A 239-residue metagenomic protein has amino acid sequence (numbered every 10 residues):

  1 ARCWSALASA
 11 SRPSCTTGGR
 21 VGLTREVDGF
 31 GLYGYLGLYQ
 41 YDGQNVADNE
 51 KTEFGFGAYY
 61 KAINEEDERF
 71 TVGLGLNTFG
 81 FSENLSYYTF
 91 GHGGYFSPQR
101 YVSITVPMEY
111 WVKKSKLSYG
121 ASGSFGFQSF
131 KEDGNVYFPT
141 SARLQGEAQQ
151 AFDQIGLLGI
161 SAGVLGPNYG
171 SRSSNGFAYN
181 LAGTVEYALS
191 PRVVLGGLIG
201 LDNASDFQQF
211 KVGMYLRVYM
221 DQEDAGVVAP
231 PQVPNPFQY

Functional and structural regions predicted by a protein language model:
A1-Y239: Gram-negative and organellar
